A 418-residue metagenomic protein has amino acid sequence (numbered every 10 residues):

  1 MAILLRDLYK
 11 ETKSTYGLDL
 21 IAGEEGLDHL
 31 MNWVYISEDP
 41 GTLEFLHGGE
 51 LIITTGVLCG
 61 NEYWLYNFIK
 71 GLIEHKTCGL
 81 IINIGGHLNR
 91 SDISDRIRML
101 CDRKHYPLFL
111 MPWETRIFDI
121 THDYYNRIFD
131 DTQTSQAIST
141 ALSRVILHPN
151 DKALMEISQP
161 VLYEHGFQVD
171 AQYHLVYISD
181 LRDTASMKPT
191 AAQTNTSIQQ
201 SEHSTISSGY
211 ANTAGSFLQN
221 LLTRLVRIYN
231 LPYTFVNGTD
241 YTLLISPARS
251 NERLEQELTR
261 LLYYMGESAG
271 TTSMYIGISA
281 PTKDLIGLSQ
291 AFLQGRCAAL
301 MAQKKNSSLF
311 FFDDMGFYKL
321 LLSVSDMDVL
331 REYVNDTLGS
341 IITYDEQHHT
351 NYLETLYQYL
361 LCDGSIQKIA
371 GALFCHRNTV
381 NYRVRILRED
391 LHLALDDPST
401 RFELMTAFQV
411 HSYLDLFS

Functional and structural regions predicted by a protein language model:
M1-I73: Gly/Thr-rich phosphate-binding loop signature of adenosyl cofactor/nucleotide-binding cores
I52, C78-G86, M99, H105-W113: Short hydrophobic alpha-helical runs that function as membrane-insertion/retention elements
V57-N61, G85-N89, R182-A185, R249-E252: Short acidic, S/G/P-rich loop/turn micro-motifs used as interaction or catalytic elements
G71, L100, M301: Hydrophobic/aromatic ligand-binding patch that stacks against planar heteroaromatic rings of cofactors or nucleotides
S91-I97: Short, glycine/polar-rich helix-capping loops at beta-to-alpha or helix-loop-helix junctions that flank or form
L100-I146: Long, charge-dense
L147-S418: Cytosolic nucleotide-utilizing catalytic cores of signal-transduction proteins
